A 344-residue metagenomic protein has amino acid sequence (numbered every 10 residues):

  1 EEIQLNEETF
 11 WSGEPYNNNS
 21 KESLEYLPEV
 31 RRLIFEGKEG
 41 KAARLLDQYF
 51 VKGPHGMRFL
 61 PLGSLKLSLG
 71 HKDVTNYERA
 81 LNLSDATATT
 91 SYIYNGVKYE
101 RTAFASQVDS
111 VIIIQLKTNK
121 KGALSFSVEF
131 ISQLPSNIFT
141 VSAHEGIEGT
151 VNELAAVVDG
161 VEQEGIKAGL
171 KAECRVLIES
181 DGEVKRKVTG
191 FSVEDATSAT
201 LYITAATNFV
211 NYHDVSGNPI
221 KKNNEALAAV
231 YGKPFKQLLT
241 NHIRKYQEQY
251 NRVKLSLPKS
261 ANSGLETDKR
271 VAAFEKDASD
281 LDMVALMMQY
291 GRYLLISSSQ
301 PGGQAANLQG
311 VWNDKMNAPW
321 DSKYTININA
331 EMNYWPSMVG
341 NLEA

Functional and structural regions predicted by a protein language model:
E1-A344: Aromatic-residue-lined binding/catalytic grooves and analogous aromatic/hydrophobic interfacial grooves in multimeric
